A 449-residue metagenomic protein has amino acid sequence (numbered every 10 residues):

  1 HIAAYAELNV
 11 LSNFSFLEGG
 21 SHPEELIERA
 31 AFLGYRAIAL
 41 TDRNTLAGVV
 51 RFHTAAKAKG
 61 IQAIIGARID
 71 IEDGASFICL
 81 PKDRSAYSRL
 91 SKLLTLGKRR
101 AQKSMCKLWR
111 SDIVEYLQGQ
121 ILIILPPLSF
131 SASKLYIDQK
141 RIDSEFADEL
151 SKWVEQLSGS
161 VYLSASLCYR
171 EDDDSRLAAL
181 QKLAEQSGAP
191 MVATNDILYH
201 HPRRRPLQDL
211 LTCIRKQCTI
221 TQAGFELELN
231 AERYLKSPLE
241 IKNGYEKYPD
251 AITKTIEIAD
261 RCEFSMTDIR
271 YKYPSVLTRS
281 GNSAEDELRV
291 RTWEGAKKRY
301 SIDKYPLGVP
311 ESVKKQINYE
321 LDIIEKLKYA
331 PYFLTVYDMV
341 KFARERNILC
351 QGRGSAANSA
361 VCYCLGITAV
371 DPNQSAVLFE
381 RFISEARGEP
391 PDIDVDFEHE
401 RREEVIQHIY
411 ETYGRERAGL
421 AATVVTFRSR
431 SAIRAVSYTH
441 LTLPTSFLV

Functional and structural regions predicted by a protein language model:
H1-L441: Phosphodiester-processing cores and adjacent nucleic acid-binding clamps
H440-V449: Single conserved hydrophobic/aromatic residue that forms the stacking wall/gate of nucleotide- or nucleobase-binding
